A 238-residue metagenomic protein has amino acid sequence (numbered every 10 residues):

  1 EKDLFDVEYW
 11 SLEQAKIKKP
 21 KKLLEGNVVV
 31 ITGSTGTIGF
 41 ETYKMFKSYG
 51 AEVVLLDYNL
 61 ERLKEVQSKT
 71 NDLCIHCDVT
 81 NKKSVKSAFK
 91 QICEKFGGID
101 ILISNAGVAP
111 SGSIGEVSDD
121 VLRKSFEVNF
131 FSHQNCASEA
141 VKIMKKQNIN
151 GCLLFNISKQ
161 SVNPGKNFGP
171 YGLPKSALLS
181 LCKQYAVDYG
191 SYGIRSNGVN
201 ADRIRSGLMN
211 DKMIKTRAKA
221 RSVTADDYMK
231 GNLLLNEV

Functional and structural regions predicted by a protein language model:
T35-G36: Conserved glycine-rich cofactor-binding loop
G98, Y189-S206: Conserved Rossmann-fold SDR core element
G98-I99, M144-S158, S191-I194: Active-site loop of short-chain dehydrogenase/reductase
S113-I114, S118-F126: Substrate-binding pocket helix/loop in short-chain dehydrogenase/reductase
V117, P164-G172, Q184: Active-site loop-to-helix junction immediately N-terminal to the catalytic Tyr of the SDR YXXXK motif in Rossmann-fold
A137, P174, C182: Active-site helix of classical SDR
K142, V187-D188: Alpha-helical segment proximal to the catalytic Tyr-Lys
